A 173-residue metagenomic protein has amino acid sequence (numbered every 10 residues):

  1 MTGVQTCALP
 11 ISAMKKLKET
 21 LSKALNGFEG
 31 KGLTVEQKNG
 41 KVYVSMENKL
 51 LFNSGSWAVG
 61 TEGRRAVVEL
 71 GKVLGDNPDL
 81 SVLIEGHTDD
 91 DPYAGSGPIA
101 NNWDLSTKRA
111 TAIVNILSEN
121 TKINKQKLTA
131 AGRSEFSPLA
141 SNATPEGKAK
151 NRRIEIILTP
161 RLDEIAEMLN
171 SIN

Functional and structural regions predicted by a protein language model:
T2, F28, V35-Q37, G75 (+2 more regions): Generic structural signal for beta-strand residues in well-ordered domains
T2-L9: Short, small-residue-biased leader/transition segments that mark boundaries at the very start of proteins
A8, T20, E164-M168: Sec-dependent signal peptide cleavage junction
A13-T88: Domain-scale macromolecular recognition modules
K15, L51-E69, N77, H87-N173: Periplasmic OmpA-like peptidoglycan-binding domain that tethers envelope proteins to the cell wall
